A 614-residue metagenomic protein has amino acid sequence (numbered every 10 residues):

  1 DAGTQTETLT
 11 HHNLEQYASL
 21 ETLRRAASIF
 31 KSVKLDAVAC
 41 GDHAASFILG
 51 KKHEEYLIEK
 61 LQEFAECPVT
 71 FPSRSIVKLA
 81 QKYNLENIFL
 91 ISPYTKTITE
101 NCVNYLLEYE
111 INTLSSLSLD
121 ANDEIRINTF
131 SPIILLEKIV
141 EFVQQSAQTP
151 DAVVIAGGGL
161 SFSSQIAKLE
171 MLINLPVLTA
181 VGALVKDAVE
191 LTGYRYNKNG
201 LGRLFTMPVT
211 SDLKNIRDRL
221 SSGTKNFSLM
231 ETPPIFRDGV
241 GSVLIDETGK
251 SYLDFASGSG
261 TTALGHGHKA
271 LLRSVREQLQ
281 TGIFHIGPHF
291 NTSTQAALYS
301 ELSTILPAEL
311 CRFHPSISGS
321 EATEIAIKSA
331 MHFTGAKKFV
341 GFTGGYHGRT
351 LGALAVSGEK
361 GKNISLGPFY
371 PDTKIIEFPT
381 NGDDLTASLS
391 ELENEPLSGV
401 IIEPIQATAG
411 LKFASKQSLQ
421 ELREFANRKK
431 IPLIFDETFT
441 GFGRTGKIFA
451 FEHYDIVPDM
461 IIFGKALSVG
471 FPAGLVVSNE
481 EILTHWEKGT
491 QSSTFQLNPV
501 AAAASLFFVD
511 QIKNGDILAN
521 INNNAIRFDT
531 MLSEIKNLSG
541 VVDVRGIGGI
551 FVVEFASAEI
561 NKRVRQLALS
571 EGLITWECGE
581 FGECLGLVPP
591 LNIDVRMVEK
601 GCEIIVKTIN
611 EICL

Functional and structural regions predicted by a protein language model:
D1-R25, Y94-I134: N-terminal glycine-rich anion-binding loop in soluble enzyme alpha/beta folds
S19-V33, E137-T149, L392: Short, well-structured alpha-helical segments in soluble
F30-K31, D36-C67: Glycine/small-residue-rich loop that forms an oxyanion/phosphate-binding "nest" at active or ligand-binding sites
L35-G41, F89-I91, P150-G157: Periplasmic-binding protein-like
L57-E108: Hydrophobic, well-structured mid-protein blocks that either form specific transmembrane helices
A121-E124, V177-N197: Short, flexible loop segments at boundaries between secondary-structure elements
L136-L169, L184-V185: Hydrophobic alpha-helical
T210-L614: Conserved N-terminal phosphate-binding loop of PLP-dependent enzymes in the Aspartate aminotransferase
